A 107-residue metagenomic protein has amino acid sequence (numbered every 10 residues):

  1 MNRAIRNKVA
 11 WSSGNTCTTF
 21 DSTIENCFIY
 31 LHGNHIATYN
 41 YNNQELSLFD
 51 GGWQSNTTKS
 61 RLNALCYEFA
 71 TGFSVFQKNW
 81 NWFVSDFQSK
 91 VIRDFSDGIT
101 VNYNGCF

Functional and structural regions predicted by a protein language model:
M1-F107: Terminal leader/tail segments of proteins
